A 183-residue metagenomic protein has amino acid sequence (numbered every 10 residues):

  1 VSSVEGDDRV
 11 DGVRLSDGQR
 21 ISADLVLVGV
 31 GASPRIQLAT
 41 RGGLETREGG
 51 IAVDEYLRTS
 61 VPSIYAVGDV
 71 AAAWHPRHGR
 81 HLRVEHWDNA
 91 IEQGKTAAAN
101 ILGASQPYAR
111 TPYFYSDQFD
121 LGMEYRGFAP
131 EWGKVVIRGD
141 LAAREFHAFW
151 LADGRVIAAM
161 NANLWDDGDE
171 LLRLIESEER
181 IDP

Functional and structural regions predicted by a protein language model:
V1-S2: Conserved positions in beta-strands of structured domains
E5-G6, L151: Short, low-complexity Ser/Thr-rich regulatory SLiMs
G6-R14, Q19-T96: FAD-site-proximal beta/loop scaffold in flavoenzymes
G43-L44, L102, E176: A generic structural signal for secondary-structure junctions that act as hinges or helix/strand caps at the edges
E45-E48, Q106, I181: Residue-level detector of short coil/turn "hinge" positions at structural boundaries
V70-D167: Mid-to-C-terminal Rossmann-like scaffold of FAD/NAD(P)H-dependent oxidoreductases
W165-P183: A short, polar/charged loop-to-alpha-helix boundary motif
